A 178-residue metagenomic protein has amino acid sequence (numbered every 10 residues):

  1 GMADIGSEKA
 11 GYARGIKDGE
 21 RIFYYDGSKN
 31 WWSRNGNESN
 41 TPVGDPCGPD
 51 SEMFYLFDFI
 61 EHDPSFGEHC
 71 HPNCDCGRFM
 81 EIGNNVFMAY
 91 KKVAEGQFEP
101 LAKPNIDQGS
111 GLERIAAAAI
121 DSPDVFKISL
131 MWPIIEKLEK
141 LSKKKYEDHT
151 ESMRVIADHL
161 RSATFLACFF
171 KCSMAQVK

Functional and structural regions predicted by a protein language model:
G1-V177: Structured aminoacyl-transfer and RNA-binding surfaces used for tRNA recognition/handling in the translation apparatus
